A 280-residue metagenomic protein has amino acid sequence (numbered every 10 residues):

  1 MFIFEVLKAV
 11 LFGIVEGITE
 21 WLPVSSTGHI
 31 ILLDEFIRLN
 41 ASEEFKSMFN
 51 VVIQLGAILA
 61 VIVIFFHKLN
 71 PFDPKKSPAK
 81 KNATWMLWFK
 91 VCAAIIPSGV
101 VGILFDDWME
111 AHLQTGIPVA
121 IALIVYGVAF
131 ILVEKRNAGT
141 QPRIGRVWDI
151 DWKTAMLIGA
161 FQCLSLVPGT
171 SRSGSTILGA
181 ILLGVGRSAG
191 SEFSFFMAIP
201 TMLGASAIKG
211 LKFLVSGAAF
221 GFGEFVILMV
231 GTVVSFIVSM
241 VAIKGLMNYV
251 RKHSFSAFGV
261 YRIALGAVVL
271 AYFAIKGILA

Functional and structural regions predicted by a protein language model:
M1-A280: Multi-pass membrane proteins that catalyze or facilitate reactions on polyprenyl-/lipid-phosphate substrates and their
